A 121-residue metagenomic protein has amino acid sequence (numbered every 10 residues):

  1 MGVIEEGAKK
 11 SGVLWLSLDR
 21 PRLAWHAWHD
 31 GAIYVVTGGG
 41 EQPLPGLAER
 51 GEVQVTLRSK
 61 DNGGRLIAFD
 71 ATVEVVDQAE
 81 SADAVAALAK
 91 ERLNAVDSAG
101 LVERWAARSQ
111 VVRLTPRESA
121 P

Functional and structural regions predicted by a protein language model:
M1, D19-P21, V73-V75: Solvent-exposed, well-ordered amphipathic alpha-helical segments that flank/support binding or catalytic loops
M1, G40-E41: Structural motif corresponding to alpha-helix initiation and N-cap regions
M1-L14, G63: Extreme N-terminal tail/first-helix region
V3, R22, T56, K60 (+1 more regions): Short, well-ordered helical secondary-structure segments
I4-E5, L44-P45, V85, V102: Short amphipathic alpha-helical segments and helix-helix/interface helices
A8, G12, G51, A89-L93 (+1 more regions): Generic secondary-structure transition motif, activating predominantly at the C-termini of alpha-helices
K9-G39, P45-L47, V53-L57, I67-A68: Short beta-strand segments
N62-P121: Charged, gly/pro-rich active-site loop segments
